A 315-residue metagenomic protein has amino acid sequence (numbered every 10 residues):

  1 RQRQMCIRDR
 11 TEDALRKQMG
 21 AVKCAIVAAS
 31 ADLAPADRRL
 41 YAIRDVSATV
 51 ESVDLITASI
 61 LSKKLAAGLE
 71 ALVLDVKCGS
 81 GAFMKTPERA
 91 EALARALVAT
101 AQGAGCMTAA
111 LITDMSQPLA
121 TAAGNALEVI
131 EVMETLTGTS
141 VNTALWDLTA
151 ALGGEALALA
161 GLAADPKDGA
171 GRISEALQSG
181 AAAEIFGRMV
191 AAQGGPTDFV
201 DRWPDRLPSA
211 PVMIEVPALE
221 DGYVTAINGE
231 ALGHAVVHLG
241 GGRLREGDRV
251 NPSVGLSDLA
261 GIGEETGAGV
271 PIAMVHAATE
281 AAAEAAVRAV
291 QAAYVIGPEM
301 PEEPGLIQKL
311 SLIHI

Functional and structural regions predicted by a protein language model:
R1-Q4, A36-R44, V76-K77: Acidic/polar active-site rim loop that often engages polyanionic ligands
Q2-I7, I315: Short, small-residue-biased leader/transition segments that mark boundaries at the very start of proteins
R3, C24, T108: Short, conserved active-site loop motifs that form the nucleotide-linked donor/cofactor pocket
R8-C24, T100: A glycine-rich helix N-cap at a beta->alpha junction
T11, I26-A29, P35, V73-V76 (+1 more regions): General beta-strand structural signal in soluble alpha/beta enzymes
L15-K17, L33-A34, S80-G81, Q117-P118: Short gly/pro/ser/thr-enriched loop/turn and capping motifs at secondary-structure boundaries
G20-L69: Phosphate/diphosphate-binding glycine-rich loops and adjacent basic-rich segments that engage nucleotide
T49-L312: Well-ordered secondary-structure scaffolds
